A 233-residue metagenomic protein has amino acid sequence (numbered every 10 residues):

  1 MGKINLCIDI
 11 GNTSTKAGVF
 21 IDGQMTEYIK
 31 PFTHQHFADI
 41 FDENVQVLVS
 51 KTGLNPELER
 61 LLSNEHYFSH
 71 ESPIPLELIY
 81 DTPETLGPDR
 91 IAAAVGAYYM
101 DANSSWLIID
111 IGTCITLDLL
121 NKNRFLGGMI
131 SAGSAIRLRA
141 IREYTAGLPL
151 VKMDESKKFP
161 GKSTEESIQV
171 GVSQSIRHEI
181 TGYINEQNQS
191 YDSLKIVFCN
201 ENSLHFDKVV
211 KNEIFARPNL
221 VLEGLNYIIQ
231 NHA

Functional and structural regions predicted by a protein language model:
M1-N12, G18-F20, Q24-F41, V45-W106 (+1 more regions): Nucleotide/phosphate-binding catalytic cleft detector across ATP-hydrolyzing and phosphate-transferring enzymes
I109: Short beta-strand immediately N-terminal to the catalytic nucleophile in serine-hydrolase-like folds
D118-L119: Amphipathic coiled-coil signal-relay and dimerization helices
